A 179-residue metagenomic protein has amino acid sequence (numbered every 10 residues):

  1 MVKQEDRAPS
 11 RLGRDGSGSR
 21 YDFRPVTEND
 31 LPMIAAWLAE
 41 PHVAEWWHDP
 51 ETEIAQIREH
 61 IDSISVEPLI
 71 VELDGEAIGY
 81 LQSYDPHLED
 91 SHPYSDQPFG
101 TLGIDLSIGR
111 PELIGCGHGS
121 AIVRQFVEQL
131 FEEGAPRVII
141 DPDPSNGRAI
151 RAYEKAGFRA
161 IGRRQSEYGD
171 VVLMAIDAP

Functional and structural regions predicted by a protein language model:
M1-G18: Short acidic N-proximal helix/loop "leader" segments that mark the beginning of a domain or an inter-domain linker
Y21-A36: A short beta-loop-alpha structural element at the N-terminal edge of CoA-dependent acyl/N-acetyltransferase catalytic
H42-E59: Conserved GNAT-fold acetyl-CoA-binding loop/helix
R58-L113, Q129: Acetyl-CoA-dependent GNAT
G117-F126: Conserved acetyl-CoA pyrophosphate-binding loop and the N-cap/start of the following alpha-helix in GNAT-like
S120-A121, P144-G162: Conserved active-site alpha-helix within GNAT-family acetyltransferase domains
L130-P142: Conserved GNAT acetyl-CoA-binding A-motif
I140-I150, S166-G169, D177-P179: Conserved beta-strand-loop-alpha-helix junction that forms the acyl-donor binding cleft
